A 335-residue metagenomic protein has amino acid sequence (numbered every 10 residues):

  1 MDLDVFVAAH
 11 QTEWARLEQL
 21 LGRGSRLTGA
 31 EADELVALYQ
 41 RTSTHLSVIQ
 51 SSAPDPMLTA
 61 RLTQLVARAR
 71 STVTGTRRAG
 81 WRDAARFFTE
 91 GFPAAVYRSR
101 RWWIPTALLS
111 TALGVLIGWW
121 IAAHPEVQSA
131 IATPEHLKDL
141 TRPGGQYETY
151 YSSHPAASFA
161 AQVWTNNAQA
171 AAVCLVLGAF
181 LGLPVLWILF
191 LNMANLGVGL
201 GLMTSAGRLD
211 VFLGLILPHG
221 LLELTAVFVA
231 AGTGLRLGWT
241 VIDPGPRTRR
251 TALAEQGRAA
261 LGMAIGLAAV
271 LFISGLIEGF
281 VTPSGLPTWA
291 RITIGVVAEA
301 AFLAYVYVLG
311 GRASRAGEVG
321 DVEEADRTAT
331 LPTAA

Functional and structural regions predicted by a protein language model:
M1-A85: Soluble N-terminal domains of membrane-associated systems
T63, W119-G145, F190: Interfacial/capping segments of alpha-helical transmembrane domains
R78, A95-A107: Membrane-interface helix starts
D83-R100, T149-Y150, H154, S158 (+1 more regions): Cytosolic juxtamembrane amphipathic/interface segments immediately preceding and feeding into a transmembrane helix
A112-I117, V185-R208: Small-polar-interrupted transmembrane alpha-helices in polytopic inner-membrane proteins
S153-P184: Individual transmembrane alpha-helix segments
G197-T288, I292, V297-E299: Hydrophobic alpha-helical transmembrane segments and adjacent short intramembrane/lumenal linkers of inner/organellar
A316-A335: Short, highly charged, low-complexity non-transmembrane loops/tails of multi-pass membrane proteins
